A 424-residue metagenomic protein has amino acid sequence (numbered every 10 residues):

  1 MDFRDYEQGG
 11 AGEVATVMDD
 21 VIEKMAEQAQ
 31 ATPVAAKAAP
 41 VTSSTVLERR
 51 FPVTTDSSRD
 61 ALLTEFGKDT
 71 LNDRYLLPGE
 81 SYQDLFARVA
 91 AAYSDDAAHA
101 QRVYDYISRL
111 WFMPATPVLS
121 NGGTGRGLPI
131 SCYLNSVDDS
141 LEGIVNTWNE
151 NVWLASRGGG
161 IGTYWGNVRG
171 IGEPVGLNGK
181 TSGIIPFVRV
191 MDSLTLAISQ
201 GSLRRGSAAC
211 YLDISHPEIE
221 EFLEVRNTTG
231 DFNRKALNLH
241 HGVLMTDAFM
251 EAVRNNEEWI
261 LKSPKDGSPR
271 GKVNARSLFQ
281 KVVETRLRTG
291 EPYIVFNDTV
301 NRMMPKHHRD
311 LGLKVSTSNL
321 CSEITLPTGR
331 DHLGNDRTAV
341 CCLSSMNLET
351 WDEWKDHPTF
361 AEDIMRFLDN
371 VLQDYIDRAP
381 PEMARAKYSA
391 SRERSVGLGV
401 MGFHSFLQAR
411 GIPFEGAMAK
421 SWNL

Functional and structural regions predicted by a protein language model:
M1-L424: Extended catalytic cores of very large enzyme megasubunits
